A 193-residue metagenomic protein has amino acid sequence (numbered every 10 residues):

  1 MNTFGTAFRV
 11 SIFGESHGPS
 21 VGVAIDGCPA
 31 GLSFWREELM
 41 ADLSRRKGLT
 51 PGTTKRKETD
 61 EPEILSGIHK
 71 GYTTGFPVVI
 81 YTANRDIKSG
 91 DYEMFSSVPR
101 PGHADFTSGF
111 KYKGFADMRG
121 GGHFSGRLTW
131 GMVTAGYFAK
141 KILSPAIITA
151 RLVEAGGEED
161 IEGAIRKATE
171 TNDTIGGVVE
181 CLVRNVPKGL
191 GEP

Functional and structural regions predicted by a protein language model:
M1-P193: Generic N-terminal targeting/processing segments that precede catalytic cores or assembly contacts
